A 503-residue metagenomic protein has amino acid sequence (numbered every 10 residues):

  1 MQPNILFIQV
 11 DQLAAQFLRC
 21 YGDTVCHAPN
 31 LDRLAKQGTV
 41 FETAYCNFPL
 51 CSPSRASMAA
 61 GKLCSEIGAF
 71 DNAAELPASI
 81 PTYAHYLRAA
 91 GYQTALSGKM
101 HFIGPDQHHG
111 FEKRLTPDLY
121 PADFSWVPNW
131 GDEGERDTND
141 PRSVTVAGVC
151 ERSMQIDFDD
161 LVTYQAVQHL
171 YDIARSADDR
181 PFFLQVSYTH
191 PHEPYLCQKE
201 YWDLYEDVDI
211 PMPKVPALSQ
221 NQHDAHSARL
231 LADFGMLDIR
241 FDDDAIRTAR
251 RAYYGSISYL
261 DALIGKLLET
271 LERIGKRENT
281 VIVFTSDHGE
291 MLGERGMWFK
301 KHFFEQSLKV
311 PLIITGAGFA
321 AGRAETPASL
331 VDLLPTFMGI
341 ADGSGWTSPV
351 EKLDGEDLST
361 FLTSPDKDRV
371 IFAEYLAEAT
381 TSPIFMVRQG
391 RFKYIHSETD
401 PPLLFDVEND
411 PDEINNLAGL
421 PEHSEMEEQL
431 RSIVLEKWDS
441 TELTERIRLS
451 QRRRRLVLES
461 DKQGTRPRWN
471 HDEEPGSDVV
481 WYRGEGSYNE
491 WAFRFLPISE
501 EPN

Functional and structural regions predicted by a protein language model:
M1-S397, P402, P411-S432, G464-N503: Formylglycine-dependent sulfatase
E408: Residues forming the ATP-binding cleft of Hanks-type serine/threonine protein kinase domains
L420-P467: A contiguous, mid-protein "functional segment" used to position or interact with cofactors/ions or partner subunits
